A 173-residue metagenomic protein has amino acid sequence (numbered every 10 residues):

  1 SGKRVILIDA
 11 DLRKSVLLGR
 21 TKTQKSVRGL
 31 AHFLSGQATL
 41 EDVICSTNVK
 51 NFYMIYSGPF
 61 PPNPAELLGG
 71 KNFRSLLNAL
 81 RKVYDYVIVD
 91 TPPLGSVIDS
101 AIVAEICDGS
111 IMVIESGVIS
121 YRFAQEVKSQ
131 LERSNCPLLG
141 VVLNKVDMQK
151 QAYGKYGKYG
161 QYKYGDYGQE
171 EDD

Functional and structural regions predicted by a protein language model:
S1-D173: P-loop NTP-binding module
